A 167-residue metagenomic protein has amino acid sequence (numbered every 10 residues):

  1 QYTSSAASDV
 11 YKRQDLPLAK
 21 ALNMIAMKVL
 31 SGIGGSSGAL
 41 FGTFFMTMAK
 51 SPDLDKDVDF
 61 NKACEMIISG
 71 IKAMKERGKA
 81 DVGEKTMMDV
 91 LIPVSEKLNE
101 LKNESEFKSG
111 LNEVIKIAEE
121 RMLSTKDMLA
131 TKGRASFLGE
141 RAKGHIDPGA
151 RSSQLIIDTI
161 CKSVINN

Functional and structural regions predicted by a protein language model:
Q1-A7, Y11: Single conserved hydrophobic/aromatic residue that forms the stacking wall/gate of nucleotide- or nucleobase-binding
K12-A21, K50-M66, S105-E106, S163-N167: Phosphate-handling active-site elements
D15-G32, T125-R141: Short, hydrophobic/aliphatic alpha-helical segments
L16-D55: Hydrophobic/aromatic-rich structural module bridging two neighboring secondary-structure elements via a short loop
G32-F45, R141-T159: Conserved phosphate/anionic-ligand binding catalytic regions in large, soluble enzymes, centered on
D55, K72-A73, V94, F107-R121: Extended, low-charge hydrophobic alpha-helical regions
K56-N99: A structural-propensity feature for long, helix-poor, extended segments
A118-S152, I156: C-terminal binding/interaction regions
